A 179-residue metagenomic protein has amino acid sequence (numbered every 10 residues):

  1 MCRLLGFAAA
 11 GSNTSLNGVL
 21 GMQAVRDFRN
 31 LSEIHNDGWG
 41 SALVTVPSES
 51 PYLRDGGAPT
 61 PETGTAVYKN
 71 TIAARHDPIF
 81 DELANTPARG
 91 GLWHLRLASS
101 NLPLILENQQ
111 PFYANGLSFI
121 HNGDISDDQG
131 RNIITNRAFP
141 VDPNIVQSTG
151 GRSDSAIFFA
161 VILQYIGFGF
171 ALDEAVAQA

Functional and structural regions predicted by a protein language model:
M1-R75: Extreme N-terminus nucleophile/cap motif
C2, L117-D127: Conserved beta-strand-loop-short alpha-helix elements that form and flank the Mn2+/Mg2+-coordinating active site
F7-G11, H94-L97, N122: Fold-independent oxyanion-binding glycine-rich loops and adjacent beta-strand/coil segments at enzyme active sites
W39-G40, G90-H94: A short, Trp-centered hydrophobic/proline-enriched beta-strand micro-motif
S41, G123, F158: Residue-level signal for inorganic ion chemistry
P51-Y52, N101-P103, D127-G130: Short helix/loop capping segments that flank catalytic or ligand/cofactor-binding pockets
K69-E82, W93-N115, P140-V141: Short acidic (Asp/Glu) patches
S126-A179: Short histidine
